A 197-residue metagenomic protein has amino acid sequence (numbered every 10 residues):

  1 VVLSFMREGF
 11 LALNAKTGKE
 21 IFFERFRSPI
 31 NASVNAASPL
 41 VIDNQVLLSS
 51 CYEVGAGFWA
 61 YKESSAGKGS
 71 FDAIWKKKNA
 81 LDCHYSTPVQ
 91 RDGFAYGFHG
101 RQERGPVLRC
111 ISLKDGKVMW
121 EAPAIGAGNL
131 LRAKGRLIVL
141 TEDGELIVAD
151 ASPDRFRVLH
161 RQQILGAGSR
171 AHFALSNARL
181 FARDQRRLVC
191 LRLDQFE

Functional and structural regions predicted by a protein language model:
V1-E197: Noncatalytic, solvent-exposed loop/strand surfaces of beta-propeller-type extracellular/periplasmic domains
